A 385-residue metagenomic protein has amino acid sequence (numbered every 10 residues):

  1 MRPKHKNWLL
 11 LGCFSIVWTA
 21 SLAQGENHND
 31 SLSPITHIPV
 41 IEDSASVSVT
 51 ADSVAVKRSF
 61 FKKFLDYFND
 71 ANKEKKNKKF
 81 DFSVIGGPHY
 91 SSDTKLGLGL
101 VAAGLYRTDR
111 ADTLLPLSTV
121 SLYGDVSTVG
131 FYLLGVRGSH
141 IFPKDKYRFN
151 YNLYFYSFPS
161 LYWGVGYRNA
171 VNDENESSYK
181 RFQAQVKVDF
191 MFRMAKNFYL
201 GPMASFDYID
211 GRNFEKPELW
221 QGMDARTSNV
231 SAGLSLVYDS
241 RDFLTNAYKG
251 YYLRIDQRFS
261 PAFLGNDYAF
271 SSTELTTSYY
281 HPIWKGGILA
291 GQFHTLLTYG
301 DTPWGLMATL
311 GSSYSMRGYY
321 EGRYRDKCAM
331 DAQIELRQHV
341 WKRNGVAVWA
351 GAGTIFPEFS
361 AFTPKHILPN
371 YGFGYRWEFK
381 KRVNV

Functional and structural regions predicted by a protein language model:
L22-K75: Sec-dependent signal peptide cleavage junction
D70-A71, D81-Y90, L115-T128, L134 (+6 more regions): Transmembrane beta-strand segments that form the barrel wall of outer-membrane beta-barrel proteins
A71-F80, T108-L117, P143-R148, K196-N197 (+5 more regions): Short loop/turn motifs that connect adjacent beta-strands in outer-membrane beta-barrel proteins
E74-V84, H89-S228, R323-D326, N384-V385: Gram-negative/organellar outer-membrane beta-barrel architecture
F82-V84, L98-L100, Y132-V136, F182-V188 (+8 more regions): Hydrophobic, lipid-facing positions within transmembrane beta-strands of outer-membrane proteins
G86-P88, L100-G104, V136-H140, V186-F192 (+7 more regions): Residues on the lipid-exposed face of transmembrane beta-strands in outer-membrane beta-barrel proteins
Y90-S92, G104-Y106, G124-G130, H140-F142 (+10 more regions): Transmembrane beta-strands of outer-membrane beta-barrel pores
G233-V237, R241-V340, P357: C-terminal outer-membrane beta-barrel translocator/porin domains of Gram-negative envelope proteins and their
